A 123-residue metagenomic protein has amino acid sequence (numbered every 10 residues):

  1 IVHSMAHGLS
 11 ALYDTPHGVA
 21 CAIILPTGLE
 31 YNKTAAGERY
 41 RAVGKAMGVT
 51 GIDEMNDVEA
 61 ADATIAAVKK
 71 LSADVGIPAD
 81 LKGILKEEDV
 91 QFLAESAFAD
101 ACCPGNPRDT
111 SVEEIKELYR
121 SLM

Functional and structural regions predicted by a protein language model:
I1-A67: Active-site segments that bind and position negatively charged phosphate/pyrophosphate groups
Y40, G44-A46, T50-M123: C-terminal charged capping/lid subdomain of soluble metabolic enzymes
